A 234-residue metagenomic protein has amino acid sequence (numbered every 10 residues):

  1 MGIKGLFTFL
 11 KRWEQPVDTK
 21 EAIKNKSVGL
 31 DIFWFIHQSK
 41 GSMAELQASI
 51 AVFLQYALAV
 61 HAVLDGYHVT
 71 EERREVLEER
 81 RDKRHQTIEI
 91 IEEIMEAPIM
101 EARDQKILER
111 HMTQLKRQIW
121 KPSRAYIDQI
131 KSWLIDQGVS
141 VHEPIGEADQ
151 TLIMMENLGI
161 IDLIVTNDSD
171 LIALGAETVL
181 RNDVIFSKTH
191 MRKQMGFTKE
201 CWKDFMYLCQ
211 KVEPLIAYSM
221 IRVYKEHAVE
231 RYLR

Functional and structural regions predicted by a protein language model:
G2-F9, A22-I145, T151-M155: Noncatalytic, basic helical substrate-engagement surface that gates or grips nucleic-acid strands
K11-L30, A59, K188-R234: Non-catalytic nucleic-acid-binding/docking modules located in mid-to-C-terminal regions of nucleic-acid enzymes
W13, F53-Y56, Q137, L158-G159 (+2 more regions): Generic recognition of well-structured, leucine-rich alpha-helical segments and adjacent helix-turn regions within
G29, F33, D65, I91 (+3 more regions): Conserved beta-strand -> loop -> alpha-helix junction used to position metal-binding or nucleic-acid-contacting
A62, E143, V165, L215-I216: A generic structural-conservation signal
K116-I119, G159, Q194-E200: Domain-wide signal for the mature, well-folded portions of proteins, strongly enriched in nucleus-encoded organellar
I130-S132, V139-V141, D149, S169 (+1 more regions): A structural signal for long, well-ordered, hydrophobic/aromatic- and basic-residue-enriched core segments of folded
L152-D183: Acidic, metal-binding active-site segment of PIN/NYN-like and related structure-specific nucleases
